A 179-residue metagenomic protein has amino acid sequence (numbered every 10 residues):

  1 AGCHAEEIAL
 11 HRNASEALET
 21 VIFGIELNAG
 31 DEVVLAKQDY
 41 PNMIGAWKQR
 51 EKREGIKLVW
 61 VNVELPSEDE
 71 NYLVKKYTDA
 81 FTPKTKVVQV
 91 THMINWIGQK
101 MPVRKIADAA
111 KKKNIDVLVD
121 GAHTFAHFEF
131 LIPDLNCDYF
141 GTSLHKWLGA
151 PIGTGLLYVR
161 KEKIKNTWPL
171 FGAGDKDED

Functional and structural regions predicted by a protein language model:
A1-D179: Pyridoxal 5′-phosphate
